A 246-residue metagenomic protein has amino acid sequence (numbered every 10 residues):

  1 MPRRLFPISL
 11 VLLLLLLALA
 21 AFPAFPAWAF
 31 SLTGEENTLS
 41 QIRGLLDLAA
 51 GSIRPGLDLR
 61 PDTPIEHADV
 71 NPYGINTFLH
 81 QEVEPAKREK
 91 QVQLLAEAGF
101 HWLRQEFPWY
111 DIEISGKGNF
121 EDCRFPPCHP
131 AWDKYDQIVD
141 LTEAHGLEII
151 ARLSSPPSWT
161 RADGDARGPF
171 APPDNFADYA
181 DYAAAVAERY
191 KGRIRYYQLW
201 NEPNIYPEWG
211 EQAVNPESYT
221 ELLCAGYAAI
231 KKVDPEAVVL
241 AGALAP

Functional and structural regions predicted by a protein language model:
M1-L14: N-terminal Sec-pathway targeting helices
R3, L19-F22, K231: Generic N-terminal simple sequence motifs
F6-P7, Q91, F107, S155: Sequence-pattern detector for short linear motifs and compositional/periodic biases rather than a specific fold
S9, P23, S31, S40 (+4 more regions): Generic serine detector
L10, P26-A29, D111, N175: A generic alpha-helix propensity feature with a strong bias for hydrophobic helices
L15-A27: Hydrophobic alpha-helical membrane-insertion segments, chiefly the h-region of N-terminal signal peptides
P26-W102, K117-N119, F125, D140-A144 (+2 more regions): N-terminal carbohydrate-binding accessory modules
A98-E121, F125-P246: Substrate-binding cleft and catalytic face of glycoside hydrolase catalytic domains, especially the flexible beta-alpha
